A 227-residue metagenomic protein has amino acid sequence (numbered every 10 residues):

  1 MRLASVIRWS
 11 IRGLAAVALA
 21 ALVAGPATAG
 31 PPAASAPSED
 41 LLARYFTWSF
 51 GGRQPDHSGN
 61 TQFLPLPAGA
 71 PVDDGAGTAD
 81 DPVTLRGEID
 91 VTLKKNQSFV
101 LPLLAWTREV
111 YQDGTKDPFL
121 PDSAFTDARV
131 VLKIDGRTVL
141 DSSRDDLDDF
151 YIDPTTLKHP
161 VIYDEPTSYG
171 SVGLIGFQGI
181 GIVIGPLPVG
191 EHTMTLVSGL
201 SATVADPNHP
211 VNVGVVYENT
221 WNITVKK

Functional and structural regions predicted by a protein language model:
R2-A29: Secretory targeting and sorting signals
A20, T92, P121-S123, G173 (+1 more regions): Sterically constrained small-residue positions within well-ordered secondary structures of folded domains
G30-A76, V225-K227: N-terminal segment immediately downstream of the Sec signal-peptide cleavage site in secreted/extracellular proteins
P32-A33, P37, L64-T84, V91-T92 (+3 more regions): Feature for soluble, non-membrane regions of globular proteins
P71-P166: Extracellular-facing segments of soluble proteins and assemblies that are Gly/Ser/Thr-biased and enriched in aromatics
N96, V189-G190: Beta-strand-connecting loops/turns
L101, H192-M194: A short tyrosine-centered beta-strand micro-motif
T126-V189, V197-K226: Extended, well-structured beta-strand/loop surface patches that form recognition or cofactor-anchoring regions within
